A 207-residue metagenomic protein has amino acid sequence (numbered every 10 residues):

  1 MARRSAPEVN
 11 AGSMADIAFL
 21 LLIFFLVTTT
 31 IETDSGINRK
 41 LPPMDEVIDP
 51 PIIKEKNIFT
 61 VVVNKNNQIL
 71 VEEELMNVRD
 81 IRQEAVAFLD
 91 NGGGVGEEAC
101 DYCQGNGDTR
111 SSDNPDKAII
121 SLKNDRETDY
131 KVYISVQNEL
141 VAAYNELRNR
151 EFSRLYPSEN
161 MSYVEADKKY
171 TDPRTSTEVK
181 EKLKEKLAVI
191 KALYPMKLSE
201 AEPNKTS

Functional and structural regions predicted by a protein language model:
M1-K40: Short terminal targeting/anchoring segments
E32-S207: Long, low-hydrophobicity, acidic/polar, solvent-exposed interaction domains
